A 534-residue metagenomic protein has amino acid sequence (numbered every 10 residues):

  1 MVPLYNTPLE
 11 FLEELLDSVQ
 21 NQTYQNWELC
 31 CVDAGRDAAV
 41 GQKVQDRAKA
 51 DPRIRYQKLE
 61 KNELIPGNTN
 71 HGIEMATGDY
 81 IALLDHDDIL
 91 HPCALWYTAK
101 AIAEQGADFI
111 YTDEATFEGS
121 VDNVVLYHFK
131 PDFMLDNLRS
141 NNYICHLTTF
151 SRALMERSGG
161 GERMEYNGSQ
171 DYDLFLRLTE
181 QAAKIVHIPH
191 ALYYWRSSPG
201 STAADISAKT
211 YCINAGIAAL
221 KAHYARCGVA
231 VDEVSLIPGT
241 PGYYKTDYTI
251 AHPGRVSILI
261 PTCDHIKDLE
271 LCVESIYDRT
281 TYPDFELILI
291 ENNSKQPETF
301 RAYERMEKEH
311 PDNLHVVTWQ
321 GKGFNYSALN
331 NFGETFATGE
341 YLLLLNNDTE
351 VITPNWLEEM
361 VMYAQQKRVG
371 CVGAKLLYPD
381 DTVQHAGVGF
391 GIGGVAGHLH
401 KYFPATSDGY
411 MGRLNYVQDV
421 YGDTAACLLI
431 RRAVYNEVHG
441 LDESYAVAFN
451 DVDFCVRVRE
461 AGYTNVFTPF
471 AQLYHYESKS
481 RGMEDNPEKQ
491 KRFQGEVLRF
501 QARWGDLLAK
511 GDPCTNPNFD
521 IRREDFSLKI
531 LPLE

Functional and structural regions predicted by a protein language model:
M1-A208, A222: Nucleotide-sugar donor-binding/catalytic module of glycosyltransferases that assemble extracellular/cell-envelope
M1-Q20, K221-A225, V229-D278: N-proximal low-complexity "stem/linker" segments adjacent to membrane-targeting elements
Q20-K61, Y277-K322: Acidic donor-binding segment of Leloir-type glycosyltransferases
L59-A76, W319-A337: Glycine-rich, basic loop-to-helix element that forms the pyrophosphate-binding segment of sugar-nucleotide handling
G78-I89, G339-I352: Short beta-strand-to-loop acidic/aromatic patch adjacent to the donor-nucleotide binding site
I89, C93-V124, T349-V395: Conserved donor NDP-sugar-binding/catalytic core segment of glycosyltransferases
L154, E165-A191, L220, W356-M360 (+2 more regions): A short, conserved alpha-helix in the catalytic core of glycosyltransferases
K209-V256, D380, I392-D419, T424 (+2 more regions): C-terminal, non-catalytic tails of nucleotide-sugar-dependent glycosyltransferases
